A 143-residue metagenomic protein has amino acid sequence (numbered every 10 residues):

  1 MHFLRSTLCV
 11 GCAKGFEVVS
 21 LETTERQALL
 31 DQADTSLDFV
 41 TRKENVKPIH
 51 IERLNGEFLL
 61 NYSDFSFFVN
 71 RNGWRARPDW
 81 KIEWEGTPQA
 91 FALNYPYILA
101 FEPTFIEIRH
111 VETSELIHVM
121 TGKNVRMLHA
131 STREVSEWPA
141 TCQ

Functional and structural regions predicted by a protein language model:
M1-R77, E85-E115, N124-Q143: Eukaryotic assembly scaffold/adaptor repeat-domain signature, activating on surface loops/turns that link repeats
W80-I82, M120: Short hydrophobic alpha-helix segments
